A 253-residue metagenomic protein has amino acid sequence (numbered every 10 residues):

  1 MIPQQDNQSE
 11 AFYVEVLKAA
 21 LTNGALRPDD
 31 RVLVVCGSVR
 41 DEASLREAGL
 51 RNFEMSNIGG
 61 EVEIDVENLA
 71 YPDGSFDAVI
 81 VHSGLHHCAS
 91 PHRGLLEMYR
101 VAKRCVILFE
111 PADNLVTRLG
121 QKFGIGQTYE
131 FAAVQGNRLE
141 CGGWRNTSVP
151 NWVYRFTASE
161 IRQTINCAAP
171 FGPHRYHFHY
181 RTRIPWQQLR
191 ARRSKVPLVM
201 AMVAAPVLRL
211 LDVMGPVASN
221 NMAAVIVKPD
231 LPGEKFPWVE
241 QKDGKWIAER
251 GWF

Functional and structural regions predicted by a protein language model:
Q8-D30, D41: Conserved alpha-helix/loop element of class I SAM-dependent methyltransferases that forms part of the SAM/SAH-binding
S38-L50: Conserved SAM-binding loop of SAM-dependent methyltransferases across substrates and taxa, primarily the Class I
F53-A70: Adenosine-cofactor binding site in Rossmann-like domains, unifying the SAM/SAH pocket of S-adenosylmethionine-dependent
V79-I80, M98: Hydrophobic beta-strand segment of the Class I
H92-L108: A short glycine-rich, Lys/Arg-flanked "PGG" loop and its adjoining helix->strand segment in the class I
R104-L139, W152: Conserved class I S-adenosyl-L-methionine
R145, V149-H179: Short alpha-helix
P173-F253: A C-terminal cap/extension of S-adenosyl-L-methionine-dependent methyltransferases that defines the acceptor-substrate
